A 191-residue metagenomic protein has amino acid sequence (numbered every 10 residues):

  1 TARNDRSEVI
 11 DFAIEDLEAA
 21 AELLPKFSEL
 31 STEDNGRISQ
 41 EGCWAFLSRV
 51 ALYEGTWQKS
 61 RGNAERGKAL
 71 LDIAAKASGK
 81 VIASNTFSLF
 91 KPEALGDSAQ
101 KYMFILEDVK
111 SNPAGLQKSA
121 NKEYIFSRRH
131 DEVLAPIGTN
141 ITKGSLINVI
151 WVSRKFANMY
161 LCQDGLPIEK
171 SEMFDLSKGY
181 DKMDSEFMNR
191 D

Functional and structural regions predicted by a protein language model:
T1-S153: Structured, solvent-exposed acidic/aromatic patches
L134, E172-D191: Flexible, polar/acidic helix-loop-strand segments at domain edges
F156-A157, G165: Intrinsically disordered, low-complexity regulatory regions in eukaryotic proteins
C162: C-terminal substrate-recognition regions of SAM-dependent nucleic acid methyltransferases
